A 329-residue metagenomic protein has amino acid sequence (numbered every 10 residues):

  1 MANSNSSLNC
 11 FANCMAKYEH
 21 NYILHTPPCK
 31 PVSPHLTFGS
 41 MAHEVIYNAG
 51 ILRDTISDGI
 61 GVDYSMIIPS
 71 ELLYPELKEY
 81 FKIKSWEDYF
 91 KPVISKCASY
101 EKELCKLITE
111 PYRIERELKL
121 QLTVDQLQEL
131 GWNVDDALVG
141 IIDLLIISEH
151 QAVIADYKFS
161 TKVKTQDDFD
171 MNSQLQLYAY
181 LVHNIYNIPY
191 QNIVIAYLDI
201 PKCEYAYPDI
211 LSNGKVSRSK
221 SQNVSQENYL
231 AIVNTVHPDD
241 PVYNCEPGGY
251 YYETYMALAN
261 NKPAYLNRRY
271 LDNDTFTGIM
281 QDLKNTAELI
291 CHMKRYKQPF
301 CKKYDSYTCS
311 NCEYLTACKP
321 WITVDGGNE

Functional and structural regions predicted by a protein language model:
M1-E329: RecB-family 4Fe-4S metal-dependent nuclease core
